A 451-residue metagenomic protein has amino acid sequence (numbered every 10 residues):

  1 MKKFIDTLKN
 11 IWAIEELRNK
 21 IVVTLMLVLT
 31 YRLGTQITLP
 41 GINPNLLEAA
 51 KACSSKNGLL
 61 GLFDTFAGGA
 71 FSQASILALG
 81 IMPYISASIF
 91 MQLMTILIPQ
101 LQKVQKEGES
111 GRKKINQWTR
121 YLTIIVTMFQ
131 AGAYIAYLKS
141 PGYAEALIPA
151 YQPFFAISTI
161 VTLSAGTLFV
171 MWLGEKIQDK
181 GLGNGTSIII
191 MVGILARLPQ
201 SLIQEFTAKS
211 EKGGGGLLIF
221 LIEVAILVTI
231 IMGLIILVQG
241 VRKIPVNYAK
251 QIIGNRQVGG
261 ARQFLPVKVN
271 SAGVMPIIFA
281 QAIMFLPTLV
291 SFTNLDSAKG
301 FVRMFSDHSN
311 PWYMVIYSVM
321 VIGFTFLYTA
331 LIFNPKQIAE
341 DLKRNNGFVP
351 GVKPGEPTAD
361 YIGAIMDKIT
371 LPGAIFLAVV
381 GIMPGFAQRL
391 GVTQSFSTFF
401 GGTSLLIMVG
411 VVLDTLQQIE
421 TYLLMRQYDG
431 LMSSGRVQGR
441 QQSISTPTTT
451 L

Functional and structural regions predicted by a protein language model:
M1-Q105, E109-L451: N-terminal cationic and glycine-rich segments that engage phosphates or anionic surfaces
